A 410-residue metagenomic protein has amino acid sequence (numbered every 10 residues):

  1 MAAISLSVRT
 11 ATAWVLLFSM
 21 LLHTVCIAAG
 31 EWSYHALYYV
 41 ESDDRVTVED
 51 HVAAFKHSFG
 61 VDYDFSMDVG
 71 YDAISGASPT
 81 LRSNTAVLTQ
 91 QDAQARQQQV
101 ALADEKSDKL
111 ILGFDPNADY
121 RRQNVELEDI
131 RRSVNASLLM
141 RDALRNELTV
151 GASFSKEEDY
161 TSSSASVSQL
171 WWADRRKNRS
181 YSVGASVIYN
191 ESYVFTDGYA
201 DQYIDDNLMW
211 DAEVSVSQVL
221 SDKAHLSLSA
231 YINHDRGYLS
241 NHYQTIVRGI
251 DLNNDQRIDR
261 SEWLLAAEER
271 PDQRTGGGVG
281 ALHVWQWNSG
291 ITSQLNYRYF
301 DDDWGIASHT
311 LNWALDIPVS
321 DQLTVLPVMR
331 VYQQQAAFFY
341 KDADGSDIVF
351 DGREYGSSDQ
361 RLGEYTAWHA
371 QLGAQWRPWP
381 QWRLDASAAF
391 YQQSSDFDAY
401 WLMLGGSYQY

Functional and structural regions predicted by a protein language model:
M1-E31, A103, S107, I111: Cleavable N-terminal export/targeting peptides
I27-S66, W401: Short glycine/proline- and aromatic-enriched beta-strand/turn motifs that initiate or cap beta-hairpins
G30-W32, D62-M67, L144-V150, R176-Y181 (+4 more regions): Repeated loop/turn-to-beta-strand initiation elements of outer-membrane beta-barrel proteins
A36-S42, Y71-S75, I130, F154-E158 (+9 more regions): Transmembrane beta-strands of outer-membrane beta-barrel pores
Y38-E41, Y120-N124, G151-K156, S166-S168 (+6 more regions): Extracellular loop and loop/strand-boundary signature of outer-membrane beta-barrel proteins
V46-D50, S78-N84, S153, Y160-S168 (+6 more regions): Outer-membrane beta-barrel translocator domains and adjoining extracellular loop/strand segments of Gram-negative
A53-H57, A136-M140, V167-W171, V214-Q218 (+5 more regions): Residues on the lipid-exposed face of transmembrane beta-strands in outer-membrane beta-barrel proteins
Q90-N124, N233-D235, L239-A281, D301-N312 (+4 more regions): Outer membrane beta-barrel transmembrane domains
